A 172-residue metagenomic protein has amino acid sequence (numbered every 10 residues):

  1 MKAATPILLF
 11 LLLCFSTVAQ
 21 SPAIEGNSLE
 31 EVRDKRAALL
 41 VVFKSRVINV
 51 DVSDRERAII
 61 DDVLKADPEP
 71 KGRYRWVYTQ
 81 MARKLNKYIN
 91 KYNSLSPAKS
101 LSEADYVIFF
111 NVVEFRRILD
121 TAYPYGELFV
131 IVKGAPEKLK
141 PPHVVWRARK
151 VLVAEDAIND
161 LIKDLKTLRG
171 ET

Functional and structural regions predicted by a protein language model:
M1-P6, Q20: Positively charged n-region of N-terminal signal peptides that target proteins for export
P6-S16: Bacterial N-terminal signal peptides
A19-K87, R169-T172: A structural "domain/chain start" motif
P68-K71, R116, E127-F129, L165: Short, low-complexity, polar/charged sequence segments that are solvent-exposed and flexible
T79, K87-P97, L101-D156: Surface-exposed short loop/turn segments
N90, K163, T167-G170: Generic surface-pattern signal
A154-K166: Short, amphipathic alpha-helical "lid/cap" segments that border enzyme active or binding sites
